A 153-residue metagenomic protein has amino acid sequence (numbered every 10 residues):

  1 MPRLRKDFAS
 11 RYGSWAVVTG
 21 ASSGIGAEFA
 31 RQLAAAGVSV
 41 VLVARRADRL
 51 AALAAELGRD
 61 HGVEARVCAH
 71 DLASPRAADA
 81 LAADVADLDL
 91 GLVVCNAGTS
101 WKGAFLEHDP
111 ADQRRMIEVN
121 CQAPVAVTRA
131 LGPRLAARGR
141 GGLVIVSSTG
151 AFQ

Functional and structural regions predicted by a protein language model:
W15, S22-S23: Conserved glycine-rich cofactor-binding loop
A36-L53: Conserved glycine-rich Rossmann-like NAD(P)H-binding loop of the short-chain dehydrogenase/reductase
A47-D48, C68-A80, P110: The beta1-alpha1 cofactor-binding region of Rossmann-like NAD(H)/NADP(H)-dependent oxidoreductases
V94, V127-L131, L135: Hydrophobic positions on the long internal alpha-helix of Rossmann-like NAD(P)-dependent oxidoreductase domains
N96-W101: Conserved NAD(P)H cofactor-binding loop of Rossmann-fold oxidoreductase domains
A104-I117: Substrate-binding pocket helix/loop in short-chain dehydrogenase/reductase
S148: Residue(s) in the substrate-gating loop at a strand-loop-helix junction that position the organic substrate next
